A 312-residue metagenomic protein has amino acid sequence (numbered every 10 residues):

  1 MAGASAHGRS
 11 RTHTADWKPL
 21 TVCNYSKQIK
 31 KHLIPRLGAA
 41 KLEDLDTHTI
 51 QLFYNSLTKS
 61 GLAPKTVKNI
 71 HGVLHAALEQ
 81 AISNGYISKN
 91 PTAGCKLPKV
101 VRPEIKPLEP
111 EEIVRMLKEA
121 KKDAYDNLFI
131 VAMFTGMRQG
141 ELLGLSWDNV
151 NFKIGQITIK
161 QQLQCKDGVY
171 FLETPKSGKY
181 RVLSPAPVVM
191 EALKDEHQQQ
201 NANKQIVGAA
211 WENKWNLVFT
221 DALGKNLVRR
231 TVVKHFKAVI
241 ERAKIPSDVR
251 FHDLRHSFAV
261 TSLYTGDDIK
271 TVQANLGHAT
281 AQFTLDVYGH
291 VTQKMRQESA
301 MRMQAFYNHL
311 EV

Functional and structural regions predicted by a protein language model:
A2, S10-Y86, P91, R102-E104 (+2 more regions): N-terminal core-binding DNA-recognition domain of tyrosine site-specific recombinases/integrases
D44, I50-L52, K121-L128, Q156: Conserved catalytic core of the tyrosine transesterase superfamily
P64, K68-I70, S83-L145, F152-K153 (+5 more regions): Basic, Lys/Arg- and aromatic-enriched nucleic-acid-binding interface segment
K65, S83, I130, F134-E141 (+4 more regions): C-terminal catalytic core of tyrosine-transesterase DNA break-rejoin enzymes
K99, L163, M190, L276-M301: Catalytic-site neighborhood detector that most strongly recognizes the C-terminal catalytic loop/helix of tyrosine
E111, Q162-C165, A186-P246: Active-site/catalytic core of tyrosine-dependent DNA strand-transfer enzymes
K118, I154, C165-V182, A186-V189 (+5 more regions): C-terminal secondary-structure termini that scaffold catalytic or DNA-interacting sites
N149-Q156, P246-S247, D267-G289: Short, polar N-cap/turn motifs at the start of nucleic acid-interacting alpha helices
